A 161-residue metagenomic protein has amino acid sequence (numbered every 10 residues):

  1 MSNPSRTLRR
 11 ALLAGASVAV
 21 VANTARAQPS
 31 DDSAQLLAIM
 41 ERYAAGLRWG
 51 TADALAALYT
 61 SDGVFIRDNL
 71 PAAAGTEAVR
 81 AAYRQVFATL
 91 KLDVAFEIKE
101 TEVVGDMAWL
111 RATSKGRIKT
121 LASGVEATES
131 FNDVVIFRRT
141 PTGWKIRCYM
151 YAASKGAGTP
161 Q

Functional and structural regions predicted by a protein language model:
S2-P4, A14-S61, V103, P160-Q161: Short, low-complexity N-terminal intrinsically disordered segments enriched in polar/charged residues
D31-I39, A52-V104, T113, V125-T128: A solvent-exposed, acidic/Ser-Thr-rich amphipathic alpha-helical stretch
F65-I66, L110, I146-C148: Short hydrophobic/aromatic-rich beta-strand segments that constitute the beta-sheet cores of beta-sandwich/beta-barrel
T101-W109, F137-G143: A short, structured loop/turn motif at beta-sheet edges
A112-K119: Generic short beta-strand segments
L121-S123: Extracellular loop and loop/strand-boundary signature of outer-membrane beta-barrel proteins
S130-A157: Short beta-strand edge/turn micro-motifs at domain boundaries
